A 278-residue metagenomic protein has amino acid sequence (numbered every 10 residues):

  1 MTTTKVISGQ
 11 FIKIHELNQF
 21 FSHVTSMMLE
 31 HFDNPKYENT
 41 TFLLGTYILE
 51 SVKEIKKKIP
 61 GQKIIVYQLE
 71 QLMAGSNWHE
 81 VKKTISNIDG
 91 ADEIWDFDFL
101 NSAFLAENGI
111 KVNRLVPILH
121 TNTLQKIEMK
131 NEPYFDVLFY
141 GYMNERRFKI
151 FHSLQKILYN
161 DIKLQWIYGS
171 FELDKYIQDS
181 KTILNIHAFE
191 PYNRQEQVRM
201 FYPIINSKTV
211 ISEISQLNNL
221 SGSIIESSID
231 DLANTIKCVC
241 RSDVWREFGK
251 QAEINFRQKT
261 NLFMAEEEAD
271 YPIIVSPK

Functional and structural regions predicted by a protein language model:
T2-D33, Y37, L44-I55, Q68-I225 (+1 more regions): Nucleotide-sugar donor-binding catalytic core of glycosyltransferases
I55-K58, V239: Hydrophobic helix-cap positions at the C-terminus of alpha-helices in RecA-like/P-loop ATPase nucleotide-binding cores
P60-E70: Short beta-strand/loop segments at the ligand-binding rim of alpha/beta enzyme cores
S153, I157, T235-V239, Q251 (+1 more regions): Residues that form generic nucleotide/phosphate-binding pockets
V198, I211, I229-L232, G249-F256: Catalytic phosphate/metal-binding cores of nucleic-acid and nucleotide-processing enzymes, i.e., regions that mediate
S227-R246: C-terminal "capping" alpha-helix adjacent to the active site of nucleotide-linked donor transferases in cell-envelope
C240-K278: A charged, aromatic-enriched C-terminal amphipathic alpha-helix characteristic of glycosyltransferases across folds
